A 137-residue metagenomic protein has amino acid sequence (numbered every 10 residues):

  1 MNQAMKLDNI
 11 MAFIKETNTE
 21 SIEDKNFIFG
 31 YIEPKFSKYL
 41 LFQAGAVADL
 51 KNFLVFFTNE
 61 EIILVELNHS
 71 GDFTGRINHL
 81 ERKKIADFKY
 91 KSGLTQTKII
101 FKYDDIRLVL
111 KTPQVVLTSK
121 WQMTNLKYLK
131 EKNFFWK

Functional and structural regions predicted by a protein language model:
M1-V55: Anionic N-terminal interaction surfaces
T17, R82-Q96, S119-L129: Short flexible/disordered coil segments
T19, K25, Q96-K98, P113: Lipid interaction determinants
Y31-K35, K83, I106, L129: Short, surface-exposed, charged/polar-biased interaction segments
F42-L54, T58-I100, R107: Phosphoinositide-binding peripheral membrane targeting modules
D105-N125: Canonical phosphoinositide-binding patch of PH/PH-like domains
K130-K137: A membrane-cytosol interface segment of integral membrane proteins
